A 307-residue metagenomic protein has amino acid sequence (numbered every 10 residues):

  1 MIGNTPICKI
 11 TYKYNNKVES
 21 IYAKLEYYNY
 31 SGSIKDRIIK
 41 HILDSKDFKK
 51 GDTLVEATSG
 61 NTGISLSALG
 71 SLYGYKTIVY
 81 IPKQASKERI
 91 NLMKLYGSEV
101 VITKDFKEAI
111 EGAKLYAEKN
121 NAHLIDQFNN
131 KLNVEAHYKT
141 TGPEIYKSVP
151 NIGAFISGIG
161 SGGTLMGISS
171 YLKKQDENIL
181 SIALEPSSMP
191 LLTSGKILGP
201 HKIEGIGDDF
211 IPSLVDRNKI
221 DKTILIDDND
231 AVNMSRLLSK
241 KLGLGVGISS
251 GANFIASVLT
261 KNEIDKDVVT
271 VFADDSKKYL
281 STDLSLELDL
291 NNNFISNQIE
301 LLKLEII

Functional and structural regions predicted by a protein language model:
M1-I307: PLP-dependent amino-acid enzyme catalytic core
